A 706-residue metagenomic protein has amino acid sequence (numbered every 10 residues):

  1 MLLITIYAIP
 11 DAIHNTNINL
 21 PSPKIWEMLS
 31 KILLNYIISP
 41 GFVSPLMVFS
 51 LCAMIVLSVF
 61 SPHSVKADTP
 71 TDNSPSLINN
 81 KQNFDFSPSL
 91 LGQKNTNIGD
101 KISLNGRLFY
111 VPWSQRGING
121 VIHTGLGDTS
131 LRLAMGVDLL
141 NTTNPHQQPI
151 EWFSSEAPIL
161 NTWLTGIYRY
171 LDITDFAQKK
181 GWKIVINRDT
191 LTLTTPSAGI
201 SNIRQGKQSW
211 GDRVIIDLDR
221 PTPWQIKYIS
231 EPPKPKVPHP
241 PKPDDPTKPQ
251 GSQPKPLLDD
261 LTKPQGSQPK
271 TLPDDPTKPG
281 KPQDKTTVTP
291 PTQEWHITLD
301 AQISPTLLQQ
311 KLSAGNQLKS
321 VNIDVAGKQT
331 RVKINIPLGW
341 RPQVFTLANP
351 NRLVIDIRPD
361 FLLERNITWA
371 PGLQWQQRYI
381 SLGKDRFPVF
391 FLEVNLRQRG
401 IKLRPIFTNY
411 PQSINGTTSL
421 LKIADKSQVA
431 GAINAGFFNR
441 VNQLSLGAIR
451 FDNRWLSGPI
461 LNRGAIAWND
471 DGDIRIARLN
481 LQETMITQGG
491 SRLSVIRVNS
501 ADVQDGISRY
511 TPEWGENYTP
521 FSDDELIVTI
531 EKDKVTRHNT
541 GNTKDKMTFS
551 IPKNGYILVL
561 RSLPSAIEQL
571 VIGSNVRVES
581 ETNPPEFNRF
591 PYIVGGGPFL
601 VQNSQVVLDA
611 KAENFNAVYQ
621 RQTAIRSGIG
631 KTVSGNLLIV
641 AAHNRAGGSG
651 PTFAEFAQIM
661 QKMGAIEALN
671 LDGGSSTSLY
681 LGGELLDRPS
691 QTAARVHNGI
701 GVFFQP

Functional and structural regions predicted by a protein language model:
M1-S39: N-terminal secretory signal peptides that target proteins for export/translocation
M47-S58: Bacterial N-terminal signal peptides
L57-K384, I414: Signal-peptide-cleaved, periplasmic/extracellular N-terminal interaction regions immediately downstream of the signal
S61-D68, N202-P238, T287-P291, S304 (+1 more regions): Zymogen propeptides
R365-T368, E581-I593: Short, Lys/Arg- and Gly-enriched loop/turn segments at beta-strand edges
N442-I460, G464-W468, I593, L600-I666 (+2 more regions): Conserved, well-ordered active-site substructure
Y556-Q569: Short alpha-helix capping/helix-loop boundary micro-motifs
L570-E579: Loop/turn positions that initiate beta-strands
